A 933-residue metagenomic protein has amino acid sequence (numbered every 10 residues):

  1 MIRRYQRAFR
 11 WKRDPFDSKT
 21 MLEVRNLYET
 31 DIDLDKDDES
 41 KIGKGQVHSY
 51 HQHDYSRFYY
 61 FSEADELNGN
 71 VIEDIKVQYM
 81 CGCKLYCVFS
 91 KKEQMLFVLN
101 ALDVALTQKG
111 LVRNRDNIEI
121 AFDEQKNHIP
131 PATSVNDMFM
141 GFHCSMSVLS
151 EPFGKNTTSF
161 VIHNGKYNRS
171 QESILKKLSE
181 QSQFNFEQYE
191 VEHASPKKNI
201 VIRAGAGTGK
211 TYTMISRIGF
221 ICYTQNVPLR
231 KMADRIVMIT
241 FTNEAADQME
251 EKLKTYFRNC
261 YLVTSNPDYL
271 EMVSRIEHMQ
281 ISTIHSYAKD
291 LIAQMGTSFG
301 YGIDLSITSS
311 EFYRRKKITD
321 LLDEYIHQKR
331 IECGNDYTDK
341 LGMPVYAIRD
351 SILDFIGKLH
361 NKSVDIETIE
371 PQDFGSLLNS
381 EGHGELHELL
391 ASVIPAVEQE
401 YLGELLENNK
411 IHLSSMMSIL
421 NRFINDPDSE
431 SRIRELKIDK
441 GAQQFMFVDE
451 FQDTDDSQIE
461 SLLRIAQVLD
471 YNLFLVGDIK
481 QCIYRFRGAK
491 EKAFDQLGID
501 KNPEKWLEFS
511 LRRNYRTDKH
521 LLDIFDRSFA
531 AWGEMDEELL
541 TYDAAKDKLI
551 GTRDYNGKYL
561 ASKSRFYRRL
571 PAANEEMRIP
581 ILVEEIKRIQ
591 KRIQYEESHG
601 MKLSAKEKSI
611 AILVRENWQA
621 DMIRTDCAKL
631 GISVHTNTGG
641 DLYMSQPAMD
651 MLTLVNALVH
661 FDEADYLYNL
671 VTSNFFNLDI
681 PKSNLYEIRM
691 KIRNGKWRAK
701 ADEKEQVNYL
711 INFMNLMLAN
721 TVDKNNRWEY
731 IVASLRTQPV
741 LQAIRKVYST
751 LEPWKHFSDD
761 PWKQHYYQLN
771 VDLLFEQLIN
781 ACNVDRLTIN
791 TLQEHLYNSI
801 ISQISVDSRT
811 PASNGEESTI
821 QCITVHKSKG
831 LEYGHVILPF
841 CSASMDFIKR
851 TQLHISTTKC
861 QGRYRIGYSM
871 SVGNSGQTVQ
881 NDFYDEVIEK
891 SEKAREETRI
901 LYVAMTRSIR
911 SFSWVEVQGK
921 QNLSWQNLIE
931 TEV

Functional and structural regions predicted by a protein language model:
M1-V47, Q52-H53: Acidic-basic catalytic patches of nuclease active cores, encompassing PD-(D/E)XK and other metal-cofactor nuclease
R7, D14, Y28, N100-F153 (+5 more regions): Helicase C-terminal subdomain and adjacent C-terminal extension
L85-F89, E93-F97, L102-D103, I118-F122 (+11 more regions): Conserved motor-region signature of P-loop NTPase helicases/translocases
N100, R203, A233-A347, K492-Q496 (+1 more regions): Conserved P-loop NTPase-based nucleic-acid remodeling module centered on helicase motor cores
A121-K197, R203-G205, T213, G342-I411 (+1 more regions): N-terminal accessory segments
E187-Q188, A194, H285-A288, R314 (+6 more regions): Conserved helicase/translocase P-loop NTPase motor core
V191, S274-Q280, G296-L390, Q452 (+3 more regions): ATP-hydrolysis module of ASCE/P-loop NTPase motor domains, specifically the Walker B Asp-Glu catalytic pair
K606, R624-A628, L652-V903, R907 (+1 more regions): Conserved helicase C-terminal RecA-like lobe
